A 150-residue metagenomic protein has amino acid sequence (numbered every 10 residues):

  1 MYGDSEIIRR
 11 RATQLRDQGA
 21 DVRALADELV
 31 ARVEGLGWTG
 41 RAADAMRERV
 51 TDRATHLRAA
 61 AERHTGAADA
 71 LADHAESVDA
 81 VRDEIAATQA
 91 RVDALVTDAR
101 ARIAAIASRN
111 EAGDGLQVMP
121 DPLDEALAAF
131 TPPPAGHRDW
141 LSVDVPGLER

Functional and structural regions predicted by a protein language model:
M1-R150: N-terminal secretion-targeting helices of virulence/extracellular proteins, encompassing both classical Sec signal
